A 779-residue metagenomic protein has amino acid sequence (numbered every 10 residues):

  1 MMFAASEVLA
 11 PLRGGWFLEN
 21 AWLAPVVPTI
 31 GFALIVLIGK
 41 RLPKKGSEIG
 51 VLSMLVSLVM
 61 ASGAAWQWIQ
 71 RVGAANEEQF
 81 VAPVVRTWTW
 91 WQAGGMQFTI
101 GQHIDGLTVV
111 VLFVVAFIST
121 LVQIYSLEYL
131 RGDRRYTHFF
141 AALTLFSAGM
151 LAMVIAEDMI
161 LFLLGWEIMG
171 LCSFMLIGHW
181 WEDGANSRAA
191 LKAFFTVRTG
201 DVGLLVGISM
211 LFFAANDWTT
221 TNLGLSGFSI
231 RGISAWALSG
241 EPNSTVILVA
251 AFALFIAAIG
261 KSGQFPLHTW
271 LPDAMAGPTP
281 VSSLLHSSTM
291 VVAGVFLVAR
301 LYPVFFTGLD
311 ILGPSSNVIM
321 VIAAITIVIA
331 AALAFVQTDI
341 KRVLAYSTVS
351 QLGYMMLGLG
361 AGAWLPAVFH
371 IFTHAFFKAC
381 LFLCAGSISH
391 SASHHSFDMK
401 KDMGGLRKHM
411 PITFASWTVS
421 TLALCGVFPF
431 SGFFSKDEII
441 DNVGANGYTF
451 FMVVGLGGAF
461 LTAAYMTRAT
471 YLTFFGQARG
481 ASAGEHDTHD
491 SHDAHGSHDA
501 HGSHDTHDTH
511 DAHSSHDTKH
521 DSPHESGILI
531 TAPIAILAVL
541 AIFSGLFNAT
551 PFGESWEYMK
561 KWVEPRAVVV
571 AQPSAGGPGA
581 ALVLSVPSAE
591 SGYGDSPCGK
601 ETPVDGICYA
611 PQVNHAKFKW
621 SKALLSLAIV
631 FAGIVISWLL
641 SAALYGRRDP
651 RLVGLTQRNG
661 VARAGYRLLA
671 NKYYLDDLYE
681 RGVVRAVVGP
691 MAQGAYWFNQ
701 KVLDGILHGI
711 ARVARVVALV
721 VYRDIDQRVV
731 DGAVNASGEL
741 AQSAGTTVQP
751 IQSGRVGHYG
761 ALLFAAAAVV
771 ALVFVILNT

Functional and structural regions predicted by a protein language model:
M1-W22, I38-A141, D217-P242, R300-F305 (+9 more regions): Transmembrane helix-loop-helix hairpins at membrane boundaries of multipass inner-membrane proteins
P11-V27, L42-G50, M96-V114, A152-G165 (+6 more regions): Membrane-entry segments of alpha-helical transmembrane domains in multi-pass membrane proteins
P25-G39, T120, I259: N-terminal signal-anchor/start-transfer transmembrane helix
F32-V36, L121-Q123, A331, Y465 (+3 more regions): Alpha-helical transmembrane segments
L52-V72, G200-F213, S420-L424, P533-W556 (+4 more regions): Hydrophobic alpha-helical membrane-insertion segments
A61-S62, K378-C380, C384-A385, F460-A469 (+1 more regions): Hydrophobic alpha-helical membrane-embedded segments
A93-G106, V539, N548-A628, A642-T779: Aromatic-capped, Gly/Pro-kinked transmembrane alpha-helices
I118-F162, L171-H513, D517-D521, L529 (+2 more regions): Hydrophobic transmembrane alpha-helices and their helix-loop junctions in integral membrane proteins
